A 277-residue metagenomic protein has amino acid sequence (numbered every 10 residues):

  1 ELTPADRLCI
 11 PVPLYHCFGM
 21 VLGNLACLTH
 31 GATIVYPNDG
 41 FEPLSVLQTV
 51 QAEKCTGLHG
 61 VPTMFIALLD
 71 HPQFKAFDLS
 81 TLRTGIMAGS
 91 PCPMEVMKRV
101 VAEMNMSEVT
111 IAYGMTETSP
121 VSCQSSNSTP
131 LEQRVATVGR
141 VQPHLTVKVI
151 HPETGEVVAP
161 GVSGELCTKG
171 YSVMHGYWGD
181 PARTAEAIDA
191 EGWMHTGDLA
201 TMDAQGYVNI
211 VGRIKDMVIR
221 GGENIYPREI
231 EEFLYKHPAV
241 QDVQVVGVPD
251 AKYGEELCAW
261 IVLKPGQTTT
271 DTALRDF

Functional and structural regions predicted by a protein language model:
E1-R7, C17-T56, H71: Conserved AMP-binding/adenylation subdomain of ANL enzymes
P4-A5, L82, A190: Phosphate-coordination loops involved in phosphoryl transfer and adenosine-cofactor binding
T29-A32, L47, A52-G60, L69-Q133 (+1 more regions): Gly/Ser/Thr-rich phosphate-binding loop
P43-L47, I66, F74, A185 (+1 more regions): Short hydrophobic/charged patches on amphipathic alpha-helices used for structural packing and interfaces
V50, L58-V61, G170, H175-G179 (+2 more regions): AMP-binding/adenylate-forming catalytic core of the ANL superfamily
G89, G114, G139, G170 (+2 more regions): Active-site glycine-centered loops adjacent to acidic/histidine catalytic or metal-binding residues that shape
P91, L131-G179, A187, A204: Adenylate-forming AMP-binding core of the ANL superfamily, especially NRPS adenylation
